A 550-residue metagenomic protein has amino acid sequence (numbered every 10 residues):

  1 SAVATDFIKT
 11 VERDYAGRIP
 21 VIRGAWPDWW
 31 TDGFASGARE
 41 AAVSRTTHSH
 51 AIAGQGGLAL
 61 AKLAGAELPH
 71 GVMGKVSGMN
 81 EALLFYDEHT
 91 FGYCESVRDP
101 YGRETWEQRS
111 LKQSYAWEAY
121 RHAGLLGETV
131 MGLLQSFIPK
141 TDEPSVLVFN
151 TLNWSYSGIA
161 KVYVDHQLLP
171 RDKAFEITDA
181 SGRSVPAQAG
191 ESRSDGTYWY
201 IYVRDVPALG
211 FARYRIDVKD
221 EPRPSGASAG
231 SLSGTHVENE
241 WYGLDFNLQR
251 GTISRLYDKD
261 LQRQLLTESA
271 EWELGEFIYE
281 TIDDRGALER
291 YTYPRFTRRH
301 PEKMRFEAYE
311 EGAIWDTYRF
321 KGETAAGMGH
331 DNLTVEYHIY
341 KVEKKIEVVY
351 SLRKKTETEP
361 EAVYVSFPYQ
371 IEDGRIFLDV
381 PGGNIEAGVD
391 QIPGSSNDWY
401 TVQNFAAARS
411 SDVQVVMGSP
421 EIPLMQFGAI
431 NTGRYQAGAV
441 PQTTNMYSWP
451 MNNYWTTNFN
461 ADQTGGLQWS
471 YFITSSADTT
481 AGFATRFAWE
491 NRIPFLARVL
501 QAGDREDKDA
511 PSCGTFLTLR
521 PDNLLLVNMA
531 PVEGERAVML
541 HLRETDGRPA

Functional and structural regions predicted by a protein language model:
S1-A2, Y337: Extended hydrophobic secondary-structure segments that form protein cores and membrane-embedded regions
A2-D14, E386-G394: Short, conserved secondary-structure transition motifs
V3, G37-R39, R45, N150 (+1 more regions): Intrinsic-disorder/low-complexity, polar/charged segments
V3, L83, Y471: Conserved, mostly hydrophobic/aromatic
A4, R23, C513-F516: Generic secondary-structure boundary/loop-capping signal
T10-R13, G17, L63, F85 (+4 more regions): Short, well-ordered loop/turn and helix-capping segments at boundaries between secondary-structure elements and domains
R13-F137, T141-D142, G482, W489-L500: Metal- or metallocofactor-binding catalytic centers and their adjacent structured scaffolds across diverse enzyme
G132-A550: C-terminal (or distal) subdomains of carbohydrate-active enzymes
